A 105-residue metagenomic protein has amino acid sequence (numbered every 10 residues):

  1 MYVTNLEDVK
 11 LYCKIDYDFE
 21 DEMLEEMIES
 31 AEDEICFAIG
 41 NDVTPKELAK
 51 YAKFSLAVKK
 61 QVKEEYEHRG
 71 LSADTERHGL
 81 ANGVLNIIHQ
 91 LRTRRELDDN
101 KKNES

Functional and structural regions predicted by a protein language model:
M1-S105: Divalent metal-cofactor coordination and adjacent catalytic microenvironments
